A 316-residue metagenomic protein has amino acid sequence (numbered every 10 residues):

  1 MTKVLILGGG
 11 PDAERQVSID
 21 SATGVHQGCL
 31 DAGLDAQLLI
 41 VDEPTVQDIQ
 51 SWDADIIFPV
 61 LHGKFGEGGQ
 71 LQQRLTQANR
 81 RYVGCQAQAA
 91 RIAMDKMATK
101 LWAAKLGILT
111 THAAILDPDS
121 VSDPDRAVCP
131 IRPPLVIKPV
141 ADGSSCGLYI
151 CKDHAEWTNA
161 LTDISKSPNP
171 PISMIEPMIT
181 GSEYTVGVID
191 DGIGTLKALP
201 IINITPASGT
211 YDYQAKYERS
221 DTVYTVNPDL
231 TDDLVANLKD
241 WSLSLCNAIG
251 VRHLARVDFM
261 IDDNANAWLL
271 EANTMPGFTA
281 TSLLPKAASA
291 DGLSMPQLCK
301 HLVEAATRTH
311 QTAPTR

Functional and structural regions predicted by a protein language model:
M1-G8, I92-G181, G192: Active-site nucleotide/adenylate-binding loops and adjacent lid/helix of ATP-dependent enzymes
M1-L101, D117-A127, H301, A305-P314: ATP-binding N-terminal substructure of ATP-dependent carboxylate-amine bond-forming enzymes
A36, R81-Y82, T110, L135 (+1 more regions): Hydrophobic beta-strand scaffold residues
G63, S145, I204-A207, N273-A287: Glycine-rich phosphate/pyrophosphate-binding beta-alpha loops
K152-D233, N237-D240, D263-W268: Phosphate-binding site of ATP-dependent enzymes
P177, C246-T279, A288: Conserved metal-phosphate-binding beta-hairpin within the catalytic cores of diverse ATP-dependent phosphoryl-transfer
N203-A255, K286-R316: Active-site "cap" helix and flanking loop/linker of ATP-utilizing ligase/carboxylase catalytic domains
